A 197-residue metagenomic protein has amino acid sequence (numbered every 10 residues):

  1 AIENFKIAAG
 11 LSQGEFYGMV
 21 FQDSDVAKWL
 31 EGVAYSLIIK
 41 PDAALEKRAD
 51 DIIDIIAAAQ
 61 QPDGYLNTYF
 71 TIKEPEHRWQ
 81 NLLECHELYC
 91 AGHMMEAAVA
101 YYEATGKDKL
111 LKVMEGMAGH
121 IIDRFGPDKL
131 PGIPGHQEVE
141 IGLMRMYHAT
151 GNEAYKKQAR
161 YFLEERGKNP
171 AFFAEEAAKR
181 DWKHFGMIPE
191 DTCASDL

Functional and structural regions predicted by a protein language model:
A1-L197: Glycan-recognition and catalytic cores of secretory/periplasmic carbohydrate-active enzymes
